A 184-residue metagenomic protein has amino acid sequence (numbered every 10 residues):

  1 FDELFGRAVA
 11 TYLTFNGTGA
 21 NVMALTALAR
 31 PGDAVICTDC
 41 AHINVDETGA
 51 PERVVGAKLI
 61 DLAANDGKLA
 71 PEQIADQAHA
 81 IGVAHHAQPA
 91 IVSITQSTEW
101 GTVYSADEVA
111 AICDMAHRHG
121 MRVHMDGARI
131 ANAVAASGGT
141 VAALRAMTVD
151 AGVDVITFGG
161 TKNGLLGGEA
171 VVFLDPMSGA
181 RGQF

Functional and structural regions predicted by a protein language model:
F1-F184: Conserved PLP-enzyme active-site core in the AAT-like
